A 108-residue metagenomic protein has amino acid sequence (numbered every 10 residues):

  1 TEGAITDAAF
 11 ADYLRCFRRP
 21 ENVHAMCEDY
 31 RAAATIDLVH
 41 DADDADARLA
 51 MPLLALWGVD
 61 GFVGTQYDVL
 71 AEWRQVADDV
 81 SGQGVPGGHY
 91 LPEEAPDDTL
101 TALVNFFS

Functional and structural regions predicted by a protein language model:
T1-Y67: Alpha/beta-hydrolase
A32-T35, E72-A77, T101-V104: Short, low-complexity, polar/charged sequence segments that are solvent-exposed and flexible
D44-R48, E72-Q75, L91: Structural motif
L53-G87: Conserved loop-alpha-helix segment in the C-terminal half of the alpha/beta-hydrolase fold that carries the catalytic
D79-S108: Catalytic active-site module of serine/aspartate enzymes centered on a nucleophile-bearing elbow/loop
